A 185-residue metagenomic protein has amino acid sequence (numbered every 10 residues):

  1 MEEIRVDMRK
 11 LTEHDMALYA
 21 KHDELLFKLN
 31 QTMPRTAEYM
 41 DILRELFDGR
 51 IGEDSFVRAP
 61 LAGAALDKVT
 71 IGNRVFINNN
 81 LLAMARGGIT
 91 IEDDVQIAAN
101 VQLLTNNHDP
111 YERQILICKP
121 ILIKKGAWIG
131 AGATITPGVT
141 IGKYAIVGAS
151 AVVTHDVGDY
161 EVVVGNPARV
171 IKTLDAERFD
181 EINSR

Functional and structural regions predicted by a protein language model:
M1-D54, A168-R185: Terminal amphipathic alpha-helical/low-complexity segments used for targeting or macromolecular assembly
L11, E112, L116-I117, T134: Generic anion/oxyanion-binding catalytic loop in active/binding sites
M40, A59-P60, D109: Short linear capping/connector segments at secondary-structure termini
E45-L46, V69-I71: Short, T/G/N/S-enriched strand-turn elements that build extracellular solenoid repeat scaffolds
E53, R58-A59, A64-A65, G72-N73 (+14 more regions): Left-handed beta-helix
N107-D109, R113-I115, V139, T173-L174: Conserved catalytic-core motifs of eukaryotic protein kinase domains, centered on the activation segment
E112, C118, E161-V162, A176-F179: Short, glycine/charged-enriched secondary-structure capping and boundary segments
